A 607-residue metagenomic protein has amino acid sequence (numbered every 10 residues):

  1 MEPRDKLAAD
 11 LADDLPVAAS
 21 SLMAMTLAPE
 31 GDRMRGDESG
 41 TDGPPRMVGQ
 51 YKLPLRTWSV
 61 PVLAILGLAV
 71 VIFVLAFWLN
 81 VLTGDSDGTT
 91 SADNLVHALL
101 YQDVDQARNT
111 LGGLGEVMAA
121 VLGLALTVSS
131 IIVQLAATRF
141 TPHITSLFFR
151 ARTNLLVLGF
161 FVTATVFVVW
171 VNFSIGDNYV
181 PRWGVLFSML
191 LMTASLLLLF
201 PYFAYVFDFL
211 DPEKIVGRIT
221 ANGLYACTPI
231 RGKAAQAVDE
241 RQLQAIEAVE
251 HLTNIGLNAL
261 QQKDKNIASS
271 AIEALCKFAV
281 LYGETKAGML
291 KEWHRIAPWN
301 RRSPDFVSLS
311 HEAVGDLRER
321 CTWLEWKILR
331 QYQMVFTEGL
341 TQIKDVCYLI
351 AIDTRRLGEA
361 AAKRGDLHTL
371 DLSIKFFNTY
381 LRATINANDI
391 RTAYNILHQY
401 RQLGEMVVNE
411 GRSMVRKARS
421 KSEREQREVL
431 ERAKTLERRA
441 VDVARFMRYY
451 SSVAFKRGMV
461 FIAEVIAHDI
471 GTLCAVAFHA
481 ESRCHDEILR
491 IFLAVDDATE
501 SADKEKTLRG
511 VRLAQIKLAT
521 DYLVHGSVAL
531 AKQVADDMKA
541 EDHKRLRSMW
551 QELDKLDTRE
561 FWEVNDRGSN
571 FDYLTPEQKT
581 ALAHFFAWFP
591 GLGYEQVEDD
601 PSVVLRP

Functional and structural regions predicted by a protein language model:
E2-P3, A8-A119: Membrane-anchoring hydrophobic segments
L63-L66, V157, F187: Hydrophobic alpha-helical transmembrane segments
I72-S86, Y101-I175, S195-F207: Transmembrane alpha-helix detector for multi-pass membrane proteins
V117, N154, L191-S195, V346 (+2 more regions): Secondary-structure capping and boundary motifs in well-ordered enzyme cores
I131-H143, L147, N178-L198, I255-L281: Hydrophobic alpha-helical transmembrane segments and immediately flanking/interface helices in integral membrane
L147, A151, N172-A245: Canonical alpha-helical transmembrane segment with a positive-inside/aromatic-interface signature
F207-Q596: Soluble C-terminal extramembrane regulatory/interaction domains of multi-pass membrane proteins
E595-P607: Eukaryotic, compositionally biased intrinsically disordered regions
